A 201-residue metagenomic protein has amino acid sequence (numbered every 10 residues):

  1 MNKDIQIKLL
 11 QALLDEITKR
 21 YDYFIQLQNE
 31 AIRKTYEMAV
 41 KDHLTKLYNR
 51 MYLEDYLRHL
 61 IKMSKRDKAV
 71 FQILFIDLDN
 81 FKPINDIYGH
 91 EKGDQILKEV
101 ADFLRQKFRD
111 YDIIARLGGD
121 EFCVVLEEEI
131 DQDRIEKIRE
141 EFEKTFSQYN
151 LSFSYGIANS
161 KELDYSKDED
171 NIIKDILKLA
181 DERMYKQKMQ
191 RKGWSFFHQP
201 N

Functional and structural regions predicted by a protein language model:
K3-Q6, L10, G93, L97 (+4 more regions): The cytosolic transmitter module of two-component sensor histidine kinases
I5-H43, M51-K62, D112-I113, V125: Signal-transducing coiled-coil linker helices
K34, A39, R58-Q72, I76 (+4 more regions): Nucleotide second-messenger and two-component phosphorelay signaling modules
Y36-D55, D67, I76-G89, K98: Conserved nucleotide-binding and Mg2+-coordinating catalytic segments in signaling enzymes
N85-G93, G118-G119: A short glycine-centered flexible hinge/capping loop motif at secondary-structure junctions
D86, H90, E127, M189: Short, conserved catalytic or interaction motifs in soluble domains
E99-Y165, E169, L179: GGDEF/GGEEF active-site signature
S147-S152, K174-N201: Catalytic/regulatory signature loops of cyclic-dinucleotide turnover enzymes and related class III nucleotidyl cyclases
